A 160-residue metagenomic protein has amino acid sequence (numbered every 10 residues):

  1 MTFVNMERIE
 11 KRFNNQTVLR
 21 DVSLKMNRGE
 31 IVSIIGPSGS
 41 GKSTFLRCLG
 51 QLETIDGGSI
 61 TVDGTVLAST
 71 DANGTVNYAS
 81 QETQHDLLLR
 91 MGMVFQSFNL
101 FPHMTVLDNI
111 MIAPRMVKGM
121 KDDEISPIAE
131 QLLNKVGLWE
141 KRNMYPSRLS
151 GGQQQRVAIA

Functional and structural regions predicted by a protein language model:
T2-A160: ABC family nucleotide-binding domain
